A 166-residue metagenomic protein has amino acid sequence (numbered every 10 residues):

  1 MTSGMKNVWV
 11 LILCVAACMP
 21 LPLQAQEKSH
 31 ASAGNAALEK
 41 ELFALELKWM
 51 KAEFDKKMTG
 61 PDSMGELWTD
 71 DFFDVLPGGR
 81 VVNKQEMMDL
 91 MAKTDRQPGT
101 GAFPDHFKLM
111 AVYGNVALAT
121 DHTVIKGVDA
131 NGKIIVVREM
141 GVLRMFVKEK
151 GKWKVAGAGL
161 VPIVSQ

Functional and structural regions predicted by a protein language model:
M1-I12: Bacterial N-terminal signal peptides that target proteins for export
V10-P20: Bacterial N-terminal signal peptides
L21-A25: Sec/Tat signal peptide C-region and signal peptidase I cleavage site
Q26-Q166: A beta-strand edge to alpha-helix "cap/lid" segment located at domain peripheries
